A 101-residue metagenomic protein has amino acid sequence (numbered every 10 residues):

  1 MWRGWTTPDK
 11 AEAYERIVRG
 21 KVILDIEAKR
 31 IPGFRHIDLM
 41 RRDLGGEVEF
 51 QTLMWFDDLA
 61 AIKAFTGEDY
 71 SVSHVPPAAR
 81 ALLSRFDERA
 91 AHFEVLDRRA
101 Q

Functional and structural regions predicted by a protein language model:
M1-W5, H36-Y70: Short, well-ordered beta-strand segments in beta-rich or mixed alpha/beta enzyme and ligand-binding folds
P8, F56-D58, E94-D97: Non-catalytic surface loops within mature trypsin-like serine protease
K10-H36, Y70, H74-A78: Short amphipathic alpha-helical segments
E12-Y14, E47, I62-A64, A100-Q101: Short acidic, gly/pro-rich beta-turn/loop elements at beta-sheet edges and active-site/ligand-binding grooves
L24-E27, T52, R89: Preference for short coil/turn "hinge" residues that link or interrupt alpha-helices
R35-V48, H74-Q101: Glycine-rich beta-strand-turn "strand-cap" elements at beta-sheet edges
